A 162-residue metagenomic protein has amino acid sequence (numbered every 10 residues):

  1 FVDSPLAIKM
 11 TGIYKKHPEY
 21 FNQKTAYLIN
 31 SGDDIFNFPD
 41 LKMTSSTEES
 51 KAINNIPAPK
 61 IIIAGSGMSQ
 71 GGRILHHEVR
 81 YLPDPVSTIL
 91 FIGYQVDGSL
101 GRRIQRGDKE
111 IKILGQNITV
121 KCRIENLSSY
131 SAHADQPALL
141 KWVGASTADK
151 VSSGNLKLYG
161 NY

Functional and structural regions predicted by a protein language model:
F1-Y162: Acidic/His-rich, metal-assisted hydrolase cores and their charged scaffolds
